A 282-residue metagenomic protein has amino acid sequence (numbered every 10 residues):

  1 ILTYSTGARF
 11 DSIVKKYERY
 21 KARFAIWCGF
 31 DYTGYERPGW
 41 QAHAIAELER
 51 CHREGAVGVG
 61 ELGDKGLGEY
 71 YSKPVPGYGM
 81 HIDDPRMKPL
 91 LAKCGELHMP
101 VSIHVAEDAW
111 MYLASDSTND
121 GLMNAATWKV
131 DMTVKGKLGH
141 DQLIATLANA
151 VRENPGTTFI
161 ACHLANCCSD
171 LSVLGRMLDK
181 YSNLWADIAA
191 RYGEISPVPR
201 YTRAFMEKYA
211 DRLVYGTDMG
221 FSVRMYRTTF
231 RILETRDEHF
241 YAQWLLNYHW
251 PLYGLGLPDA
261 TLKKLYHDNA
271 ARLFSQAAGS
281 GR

Functional and structural regions predicted by a protein language model:
I1, R53, G95, H267-A271 (+1 more regions): Sec-exported extracytoplasmic/periplasmic mature domains
I1-T3, F24-G29, V59-E61, V101-I103 (+3 more regions): Hydrophobic faces of well-ordered beta-strands that scaffold small-molecule active sites in alpha/beta enzyme cores
L2-S12, T33-A42, H81, L164-D170 (+2 more regions): Acidic-and-aromatic substrate-binding clefts and catalytic sites of carbohydrate-active enzymes
T6, Q41, M80-D84, H140 (+3 more regions): Solvent-exposed, acidic/flexible segments
R9-K129: Active-site gating/metal-coordination segments in enzymes
K88-W110, A114-L138, Q142-T158, G175-S182 (+1 more regions): N-terminal/domain-start segments enriched in small and hydrophobic, helix-friendly residues, covering either
K135, D141-N149, N154-R282: H/E-rich (His + Asp/Glu) clusters that bind or coordinate divalent metals
